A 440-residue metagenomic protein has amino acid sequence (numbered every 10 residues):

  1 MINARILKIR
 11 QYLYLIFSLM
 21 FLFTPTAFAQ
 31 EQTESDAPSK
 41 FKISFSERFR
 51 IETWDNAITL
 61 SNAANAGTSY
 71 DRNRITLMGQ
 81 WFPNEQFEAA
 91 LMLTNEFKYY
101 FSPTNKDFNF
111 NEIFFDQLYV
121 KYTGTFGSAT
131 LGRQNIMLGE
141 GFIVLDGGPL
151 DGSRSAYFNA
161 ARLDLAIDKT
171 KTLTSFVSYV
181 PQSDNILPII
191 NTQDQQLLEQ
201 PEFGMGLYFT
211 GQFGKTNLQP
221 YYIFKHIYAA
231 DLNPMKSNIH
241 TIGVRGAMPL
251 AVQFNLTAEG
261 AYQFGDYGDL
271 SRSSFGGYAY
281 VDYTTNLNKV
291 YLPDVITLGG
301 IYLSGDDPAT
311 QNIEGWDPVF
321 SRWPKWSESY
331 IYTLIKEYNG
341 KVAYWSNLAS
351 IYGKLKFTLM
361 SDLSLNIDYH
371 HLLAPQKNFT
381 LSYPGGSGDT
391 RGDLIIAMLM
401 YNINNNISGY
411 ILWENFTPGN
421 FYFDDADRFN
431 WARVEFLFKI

Functional and structural regions predicted by a protein language model:
M1-R10: N-terminal secretory signal peptides that target proteins for export/translocation
I2, A29, N56-A63, Y100-F115 (+4 more regions): Surface-exposed coil loops of outer-membrane beta-barrel proteins
Y12-T24: Bacterial N-terminal signal peptides
A29-G132, F158-A166, L173, G211 (+7 more regions): Beta-barrel outer-membrane channel/assembly domains of diderm bacteria
R48-R50, S178-V180, I223-K225, A261-Q263 (+1 more regions): Active-site beta-loop-alpha junctions enriched in small/polar residues
T216-L218, Q253-A258: Conserved C-terminal portion of the radical SAM core fold that forms the substrate/S-adenosylmethionine-binding
S271-W326: Long, well-ordered mid-to-C-terminal structural blocks that present hydrophobic/aromatic surfaces
